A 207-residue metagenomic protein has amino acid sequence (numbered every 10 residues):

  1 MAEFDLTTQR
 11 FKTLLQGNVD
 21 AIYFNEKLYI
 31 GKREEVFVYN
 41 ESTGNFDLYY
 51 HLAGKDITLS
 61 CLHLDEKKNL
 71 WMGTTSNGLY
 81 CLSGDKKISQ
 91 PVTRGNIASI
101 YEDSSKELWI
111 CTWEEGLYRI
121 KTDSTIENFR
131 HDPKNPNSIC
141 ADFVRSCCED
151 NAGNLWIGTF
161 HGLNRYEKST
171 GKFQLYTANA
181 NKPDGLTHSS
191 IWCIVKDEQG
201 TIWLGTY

Functional and structural regions predicted by a protein language model:
M1-Y207: Carboxylate-rich, polar loop motifs that coordinate divalent cations or form catalytic acidic clusters
